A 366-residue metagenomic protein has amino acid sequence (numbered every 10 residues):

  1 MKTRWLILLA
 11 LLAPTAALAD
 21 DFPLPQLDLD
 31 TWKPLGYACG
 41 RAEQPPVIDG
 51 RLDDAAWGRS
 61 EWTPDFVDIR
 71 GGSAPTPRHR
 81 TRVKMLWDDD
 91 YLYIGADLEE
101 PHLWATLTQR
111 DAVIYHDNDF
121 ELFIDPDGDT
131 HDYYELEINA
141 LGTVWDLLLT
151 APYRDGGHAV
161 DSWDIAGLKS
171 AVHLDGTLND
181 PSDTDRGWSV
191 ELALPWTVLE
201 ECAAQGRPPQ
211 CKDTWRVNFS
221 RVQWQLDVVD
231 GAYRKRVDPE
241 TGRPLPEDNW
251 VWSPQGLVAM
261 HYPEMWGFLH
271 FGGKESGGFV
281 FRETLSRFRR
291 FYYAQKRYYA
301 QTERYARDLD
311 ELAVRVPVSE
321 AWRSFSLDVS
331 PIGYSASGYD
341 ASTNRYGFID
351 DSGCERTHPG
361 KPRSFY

Functional and structural regions predicted by a protein language model:
M1-R4: Positively charged n-region of N-terminal signal peptides that target proteins for export
L6-P14: Bacterial N-terminal signal peptides
A13, P64, V316-S319: Alpha-helix boundary/capping residues
A19-Y292, E303, N344-Y346, Y366: Structural preference for beta-rich elements and adjacent junctions enriched in aromatics
L269-R282, Y293-F365: Extracellular/periplasmic head regions of type IV pilus-like filament subunits
